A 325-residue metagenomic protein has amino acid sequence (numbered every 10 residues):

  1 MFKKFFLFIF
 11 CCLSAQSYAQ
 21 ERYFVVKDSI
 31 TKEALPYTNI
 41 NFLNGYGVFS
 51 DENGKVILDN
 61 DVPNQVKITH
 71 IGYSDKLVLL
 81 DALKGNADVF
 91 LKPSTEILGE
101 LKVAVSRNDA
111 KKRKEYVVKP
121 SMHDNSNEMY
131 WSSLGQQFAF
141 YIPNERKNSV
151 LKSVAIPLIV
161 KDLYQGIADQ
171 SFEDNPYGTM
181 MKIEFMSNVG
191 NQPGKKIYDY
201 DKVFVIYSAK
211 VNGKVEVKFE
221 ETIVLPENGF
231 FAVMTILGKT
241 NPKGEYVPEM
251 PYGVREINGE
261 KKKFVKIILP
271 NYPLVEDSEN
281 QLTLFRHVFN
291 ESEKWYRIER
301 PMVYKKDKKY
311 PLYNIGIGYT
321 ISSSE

Functional and structural regions predicted by a protein language model:
R22, I30-L43: Short, ordered, surface-exposed loop/turn motifs in non-cytosolic proteins
R22-S29, G54, V89, L101: A short, amphipathic beta-strand motif
Y46-K55: Short, acidic Ser/Thr/Gly-rich low-complexity loop/linker segments typical of extracellular and cell-surface proteins
K67-L79: A short, solvent-exposed loop/turn motif at the edges and junctions of modular extracellular/periplasmic domains
I71, D88-N125: Short, acidic, small-residue-rich periplasmic hinge/interaction motif at the N-terminus of Gram-negative outer-membrane
S149-V215: Surface-exposed turn/loop modules enriched in turn-prone residues
F219-R255: Short, well-structured beta-strand segments enriched in hydrophobic/aromatic residues within extracellular or lumenal
G259-E325: PGST-rich, cysteine-poor low-complexity/disordered linker and tail segments that act as flexible spacers
